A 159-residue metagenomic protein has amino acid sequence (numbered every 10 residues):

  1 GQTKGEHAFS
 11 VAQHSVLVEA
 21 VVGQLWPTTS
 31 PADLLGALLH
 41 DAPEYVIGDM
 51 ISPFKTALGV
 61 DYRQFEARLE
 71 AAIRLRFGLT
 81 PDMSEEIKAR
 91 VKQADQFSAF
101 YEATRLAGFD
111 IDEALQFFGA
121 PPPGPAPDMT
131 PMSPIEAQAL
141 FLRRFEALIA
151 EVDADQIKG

Functional and structural regions predicted by a protein language model:
G1-G159: Metal-dependent phosphohydrolase cores
